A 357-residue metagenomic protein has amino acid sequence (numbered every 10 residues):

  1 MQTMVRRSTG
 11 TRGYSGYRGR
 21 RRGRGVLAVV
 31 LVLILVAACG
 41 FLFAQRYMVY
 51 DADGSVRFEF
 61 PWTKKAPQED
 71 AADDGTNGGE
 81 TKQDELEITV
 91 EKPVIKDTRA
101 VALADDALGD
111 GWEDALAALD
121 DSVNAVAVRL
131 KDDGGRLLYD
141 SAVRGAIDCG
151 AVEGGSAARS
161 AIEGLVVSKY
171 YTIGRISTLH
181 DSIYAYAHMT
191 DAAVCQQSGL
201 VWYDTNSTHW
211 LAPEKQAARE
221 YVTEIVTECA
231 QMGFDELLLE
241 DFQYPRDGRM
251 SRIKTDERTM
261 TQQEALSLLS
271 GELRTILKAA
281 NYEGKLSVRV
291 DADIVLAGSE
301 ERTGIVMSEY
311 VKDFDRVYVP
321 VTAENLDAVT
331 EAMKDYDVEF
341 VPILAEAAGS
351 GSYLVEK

Functional and structural regions predicted by a protein language model:
M1-G25: N-terminal Lys/Arg-rich, disordered targeting/topogenic segments
Q45-M48, D53, S308, D313-K357: Substrate-binding cleft of secreted/luminal carbohydrate-active enzymes
M48-D97: N-terminal, intrinsically disordered, polar/charged segments of Gram-positive cell-envelope systems that serve as
E80, D84, D132-S177, D247-G284: Aromatic-lined substrate-binding rim segments of carbohydrate-active enzymes
E91-L103, L179-T227: Active-site-adjacent "subsite" loops/lids of carbohydrate-active enzymes
G111-L137, E228-L237, E309-Y318: Catalytic domains of carbohydrate-active enzymes, especially glycoside hydrolases
A125, G154-W202: Glycine-rich, aromatic-flanked loop segments that form ligand/cofactor-binding clefts across common enzyme folds
I173-H180, L238-L239, M260-T303, P320-T322 (+1 more regions): Aromatic-lined carbohydrate-recognition surfaces of secreted/lumenal glycan-active proteins
